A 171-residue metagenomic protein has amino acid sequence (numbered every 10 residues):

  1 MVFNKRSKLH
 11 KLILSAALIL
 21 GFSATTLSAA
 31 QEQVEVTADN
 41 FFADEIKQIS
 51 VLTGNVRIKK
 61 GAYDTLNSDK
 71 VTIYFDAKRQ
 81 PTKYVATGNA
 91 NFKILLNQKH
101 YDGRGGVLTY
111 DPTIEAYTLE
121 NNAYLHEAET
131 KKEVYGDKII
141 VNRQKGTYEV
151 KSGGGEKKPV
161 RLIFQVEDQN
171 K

Functional and structural regions predicted by a protein language model:
M1-K171: Mature-chain termini and adjacent capping regions
